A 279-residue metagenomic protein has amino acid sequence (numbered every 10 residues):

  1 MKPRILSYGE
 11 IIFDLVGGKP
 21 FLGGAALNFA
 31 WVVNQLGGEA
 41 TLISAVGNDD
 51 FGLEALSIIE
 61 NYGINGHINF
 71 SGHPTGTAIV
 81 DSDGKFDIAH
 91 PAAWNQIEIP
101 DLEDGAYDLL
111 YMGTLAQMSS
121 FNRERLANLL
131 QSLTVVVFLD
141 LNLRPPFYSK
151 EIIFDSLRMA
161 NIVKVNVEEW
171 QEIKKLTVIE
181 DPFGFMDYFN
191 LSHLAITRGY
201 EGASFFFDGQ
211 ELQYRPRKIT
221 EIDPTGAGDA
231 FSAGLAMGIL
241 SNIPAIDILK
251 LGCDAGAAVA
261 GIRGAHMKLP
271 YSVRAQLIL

Functional and structural regions predicted by a protein language model:
M1-I64: Glycine-rich phosphate/adenosyl-contacting loop at the front of the ribokinase-like
M1-R4, V178-L279: Conserved phosphate-binding/catalytic region of the ribokinase-like
R4-L6, D108-L109, I162, H193: Structural motif
E10-I11, A25, L115, L141 (+1 more regions): Active-site metal-binding loops of divalent metal-dependent hydrolases
W31, S57, F154, F183-G184 (+1 more regions): Alpha-helical segments flanking ligand/cofactor-binding loops in enzyme cores
E39-A40, G66, V137, L194 (+1 more regions): Hydrophobic anchor at the start of a short beta-strand that flanks the dinucleotide cofactor-binding loop
E39-T114, Q276-L279: Conserved N-terminal subdomain of the carbohydrate kinase-like
L109-G184, G202-A203: Conserved beta-alpha-beta core of the PfkB/ribokinase-like small-molecule kinase fold
